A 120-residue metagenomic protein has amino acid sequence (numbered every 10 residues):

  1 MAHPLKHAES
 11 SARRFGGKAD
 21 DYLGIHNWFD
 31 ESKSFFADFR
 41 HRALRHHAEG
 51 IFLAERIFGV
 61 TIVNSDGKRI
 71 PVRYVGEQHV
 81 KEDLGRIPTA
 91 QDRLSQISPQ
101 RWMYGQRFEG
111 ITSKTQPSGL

Functional and structural regions predicted by a protein language model:
M1-L120: N-terminal membrane-targeting hydrophobic helices
